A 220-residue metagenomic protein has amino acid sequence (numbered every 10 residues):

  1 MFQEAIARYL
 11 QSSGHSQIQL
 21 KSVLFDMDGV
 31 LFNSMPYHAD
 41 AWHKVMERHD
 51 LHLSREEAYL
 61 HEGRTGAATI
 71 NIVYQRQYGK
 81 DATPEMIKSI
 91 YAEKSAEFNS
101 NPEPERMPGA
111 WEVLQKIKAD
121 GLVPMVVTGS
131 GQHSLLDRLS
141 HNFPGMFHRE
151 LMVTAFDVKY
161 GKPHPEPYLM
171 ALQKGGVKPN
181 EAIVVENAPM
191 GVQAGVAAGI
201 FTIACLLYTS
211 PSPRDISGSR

Functional and structural regions predicted by a protein language model:
A7-E57: Active-site neighborhood of HAD-like aspartate-dependent phosphohydrolases
D40, V45-Y78, S100: Alpha-helical substrate-recognition element adjacent to the catalytic core
G63-E97, P108, K116: A metal-dependent, Asp-based hydrolase signature
N99-V126: Short, acidic loop-to-helix structural element flanking the phosphoryl-transfer center in phosphate-processing enzymes
T128-S130, S212: Conserved phosphate-coupling serine/threonine residues in phosphotransfer and NTP-handling enzymes
G131-I183, P189-Q193, A197: Substrate-recognition "cap/lid" segment bordering the active-site pocket of phosphatases
A188-G191, T202, L206-S210: Short glycine/proline-centered loop/turn elements that form peptide/ligand docking sites
Y208-R220: Single conserved hydrophobic/aromatic residue that forms the stacking wall/gate of nucleotide- or nucleobase-binding
